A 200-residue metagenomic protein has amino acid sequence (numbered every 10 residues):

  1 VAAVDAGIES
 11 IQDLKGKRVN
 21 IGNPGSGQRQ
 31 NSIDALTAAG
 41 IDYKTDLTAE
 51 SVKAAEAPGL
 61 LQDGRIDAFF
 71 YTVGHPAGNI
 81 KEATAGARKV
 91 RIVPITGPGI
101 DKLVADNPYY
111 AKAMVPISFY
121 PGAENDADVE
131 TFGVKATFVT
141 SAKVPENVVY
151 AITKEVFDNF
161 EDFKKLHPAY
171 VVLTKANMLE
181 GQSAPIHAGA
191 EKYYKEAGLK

Functional and structural regions predicted by a protein language model:
V1, N125-A127, T131, Y150 (+1 more regions): Short, well-ordered helical secondary-structure segments
A2-D63, E161, A176, E180 (+2 more regions): Bilobed "Venus flytrap"/periplasmic-binding protein-like clamshell domains and structurally analogous long
A3, G7, L14-K17, A35-D42 (+7 more regions): Structured segments of extracytoplasmic/periplasmic soluble domains in secreted or envelope-associated proteins
A6, Y43-F138, K143-V144: Pocket-lining segment of extracytoplasmic ligand-binding domains
G16, A35-T37, V104-K112, E146-A151: Short, mixed-charge, low-aromatic patches
R29-I33, A123-E124, K165-L166: Short, flexible segments with low predicted structural confidence
E56, V73-P94, K102-D106, K135 (+1 more regions): An extracytoplasmic/periplasmic, membrane-proximal ligand-sensing/linker region
